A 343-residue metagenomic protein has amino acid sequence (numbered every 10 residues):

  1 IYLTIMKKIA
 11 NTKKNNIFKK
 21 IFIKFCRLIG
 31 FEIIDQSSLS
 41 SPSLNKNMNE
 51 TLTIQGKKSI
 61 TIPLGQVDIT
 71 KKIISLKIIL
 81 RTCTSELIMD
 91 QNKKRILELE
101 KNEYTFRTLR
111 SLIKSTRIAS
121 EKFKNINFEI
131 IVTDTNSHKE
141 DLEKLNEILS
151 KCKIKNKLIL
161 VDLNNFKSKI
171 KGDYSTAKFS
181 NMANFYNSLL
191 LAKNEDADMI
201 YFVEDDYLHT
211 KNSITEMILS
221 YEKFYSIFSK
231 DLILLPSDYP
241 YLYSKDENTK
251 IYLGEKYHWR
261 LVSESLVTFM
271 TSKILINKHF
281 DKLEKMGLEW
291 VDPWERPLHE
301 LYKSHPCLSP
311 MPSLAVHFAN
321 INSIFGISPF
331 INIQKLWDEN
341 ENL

Functional and structural regions predicted by a protein language model:
I1-T61: Membrane-proximal basic amphipathic "stem/tether" segments
I96-Y104, T108-N125: Short, acidic, metal-binding catalytic loop of nucleotide-sugar glycosyltransferases
K124-S137, V161-L163: Short beta-strand/loop segment that forms part of the nucleotide-sugar
H138-A197: Active-site-proximal specificity loops/subdomain of glycosyltransferases
A192, M199, T210-L283: Conserved catalytic core of nucleotide-sugar-dependent glycosyltransferases
D205-L208: The conserved acidic donor/metal-binding loop of glycosyltransferases
K273-L343: C-terminal catalytic/acceptor-binding lobe
